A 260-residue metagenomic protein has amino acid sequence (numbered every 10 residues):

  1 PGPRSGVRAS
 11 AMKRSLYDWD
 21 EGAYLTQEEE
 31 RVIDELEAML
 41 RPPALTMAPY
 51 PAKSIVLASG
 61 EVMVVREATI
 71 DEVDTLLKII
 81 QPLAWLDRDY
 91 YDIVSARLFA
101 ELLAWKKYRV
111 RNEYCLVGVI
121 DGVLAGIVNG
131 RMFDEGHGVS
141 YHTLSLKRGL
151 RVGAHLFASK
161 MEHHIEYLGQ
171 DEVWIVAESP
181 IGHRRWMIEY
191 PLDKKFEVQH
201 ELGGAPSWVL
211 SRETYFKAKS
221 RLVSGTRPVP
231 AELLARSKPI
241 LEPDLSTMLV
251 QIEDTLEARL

Functional and structural regions predicted by a protein language model:
P1-S15: N-terminal amphipathic/basic-hydrophobic helices that include classical n-h-c signal peptides and signal-anchor
K13-S59: Short acidic N-proximal helix/loop "leader" segments that mark the beginning of a domain or an inter-domain linker
V62-K78: A short beta-loop-alpha structural element at the N-terminal edge of CoA-dependent acyl/N-acetyltransferase catalytic
I80-H137, T143-S145: A conserved beta-strand-loop-helix scaffold within acyl/acetyltransferase catalytic domains
L150-I165: Conserved acetyl-CoA-binding loop-helix of GNAT-fold acetyltransferases
V173-I188: Conserved beta-strand-loop-alpha-helix junction that forms the acyl-donor binding cleft
V176-A177, L192-S211: Conserved catalytic-core motifs of GNAT/GCN5-like acyltransferases
L222-D254: Short, cationic low-complexity segments
